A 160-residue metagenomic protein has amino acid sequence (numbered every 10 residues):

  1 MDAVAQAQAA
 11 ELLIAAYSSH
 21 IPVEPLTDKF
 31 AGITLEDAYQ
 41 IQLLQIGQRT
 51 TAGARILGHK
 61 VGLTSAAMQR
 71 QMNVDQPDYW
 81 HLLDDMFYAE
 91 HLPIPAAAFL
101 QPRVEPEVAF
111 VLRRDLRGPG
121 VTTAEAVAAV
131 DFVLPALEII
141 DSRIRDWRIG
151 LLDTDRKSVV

Functional and structural regions predicted by a protein language model:
D2-V160: Catalytic-core "active-site belt" of small-molecule-metabolizing enzymes, emphasizing His/Asp/Glu-rich regions
